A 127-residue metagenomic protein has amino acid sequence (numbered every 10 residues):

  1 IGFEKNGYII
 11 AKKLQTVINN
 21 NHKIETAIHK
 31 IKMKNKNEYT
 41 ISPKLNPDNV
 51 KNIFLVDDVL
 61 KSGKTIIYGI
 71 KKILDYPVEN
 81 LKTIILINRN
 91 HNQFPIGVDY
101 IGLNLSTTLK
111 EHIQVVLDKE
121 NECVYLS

Functional and structural regions predicted by a protein language model:
I1-E4: Short glycine-rich phosphate-binding loop at a beta-alpha junction
N6-G7, K61: Glycine-/small-residue-rich active-site loops that bind phosphorylated ligands and cofactors
G7, N35, N88-N90: Residue-level detector of flexible, active-site-proximal loop/helix-junction positions within diverse enzyme catalytic
G7, S42-P43, V56: Structured catalytic core of nucleotide-sugar glycosyltransferases
K12-N52, K64-I67: Short, glycine/charge-rich flexible loops or terminal/linker lids adjacent to PRPP-binding catalytic cores
K30, L55, T83-I85: Structural beta-sheet core signal
N52-L74, V78-N80: Internal catalytic or translocation cores that form aromatic/hydrophobic pockets or channels for amphipathic metabolites
I70-S127: PRPP-dependent phosphoribosyltransferase catalytic core
